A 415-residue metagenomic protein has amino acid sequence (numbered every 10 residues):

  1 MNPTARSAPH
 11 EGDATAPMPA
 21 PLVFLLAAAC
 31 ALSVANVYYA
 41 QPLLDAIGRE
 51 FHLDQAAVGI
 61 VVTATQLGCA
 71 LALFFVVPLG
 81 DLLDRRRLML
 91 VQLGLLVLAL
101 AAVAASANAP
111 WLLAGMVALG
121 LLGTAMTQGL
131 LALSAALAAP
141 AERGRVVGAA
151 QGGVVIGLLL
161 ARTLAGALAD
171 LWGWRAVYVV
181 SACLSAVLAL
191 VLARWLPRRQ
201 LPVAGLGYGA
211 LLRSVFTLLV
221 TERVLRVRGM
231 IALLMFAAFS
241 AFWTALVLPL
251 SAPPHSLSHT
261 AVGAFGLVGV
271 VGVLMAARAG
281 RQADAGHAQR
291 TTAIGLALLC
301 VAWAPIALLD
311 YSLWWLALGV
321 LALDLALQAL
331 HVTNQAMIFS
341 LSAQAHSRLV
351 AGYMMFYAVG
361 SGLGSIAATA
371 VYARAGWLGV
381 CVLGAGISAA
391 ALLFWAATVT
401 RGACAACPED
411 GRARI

Functional and structural regions predicted by a protein language model:
H10-A16, P197-G229: Juxtamembrane intracellular "pre-TM" segments in multi-pass secondary transporters
L71-A109: Conserved MFS/SLC helix-loop-helix module at the cytosolic interface between two early adjacent transmembrane helices
L73-D84, L274-A288, Y372: Helix-to-loop junctions at the C-terminal end of transmembrane segments in multipass secondary transporters
A99, P110-A118, W314-A322: Paired small-residue
G115-V154: Cytoplasmic helix-loop-helix junction between adjacent transmembrane helices in 12-TM secondary transporters
A149-R194: Helix-loop-helix hairpin linking two adjacent transmembrane segments in secondary transporters
C183-P202, F394-T398: C-terminal membrane-cytosol helix-exit motif in multi-pass small-molecule transporters
